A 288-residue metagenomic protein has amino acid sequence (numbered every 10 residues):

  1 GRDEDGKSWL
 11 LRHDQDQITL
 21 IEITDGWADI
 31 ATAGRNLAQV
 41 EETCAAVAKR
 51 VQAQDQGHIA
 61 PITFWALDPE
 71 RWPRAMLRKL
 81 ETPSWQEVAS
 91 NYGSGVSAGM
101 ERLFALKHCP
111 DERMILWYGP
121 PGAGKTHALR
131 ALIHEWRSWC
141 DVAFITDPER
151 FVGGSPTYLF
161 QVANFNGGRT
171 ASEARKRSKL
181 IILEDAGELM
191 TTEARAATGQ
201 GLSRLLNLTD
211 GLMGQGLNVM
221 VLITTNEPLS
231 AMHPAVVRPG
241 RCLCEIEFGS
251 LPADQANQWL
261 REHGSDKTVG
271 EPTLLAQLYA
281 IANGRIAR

Functional and structural regions predicted by a protein language model:
G1-I18: Short Lys/Arg-enriched alpha/beta "domain-start" segment
A53-S97: Charged, amphipathic alpha-helical linker segments immediately N-terminal to NTP-binding catalytic cores
V96-C109: Pre-Walker A adenine-sensing motif
P110-L129: Walker A/P-loop nucleotide-binding motif
E135-K179, E188-L189: AAA+/P-loop NTPase substrate/partner-engagement loops
E149-V152, A186-L189, N226-S230, S250-A256: Conserved nucleotide-binding/hydrolysis micro-motifs of P-loop NTPases
G187-L222, N226-P239, C244: Conserved catalytic/switch belt of AAA+ P-loop NTPases
A235-P239, C244-R288: C-terminal alpha-helical "lid" subdomain
